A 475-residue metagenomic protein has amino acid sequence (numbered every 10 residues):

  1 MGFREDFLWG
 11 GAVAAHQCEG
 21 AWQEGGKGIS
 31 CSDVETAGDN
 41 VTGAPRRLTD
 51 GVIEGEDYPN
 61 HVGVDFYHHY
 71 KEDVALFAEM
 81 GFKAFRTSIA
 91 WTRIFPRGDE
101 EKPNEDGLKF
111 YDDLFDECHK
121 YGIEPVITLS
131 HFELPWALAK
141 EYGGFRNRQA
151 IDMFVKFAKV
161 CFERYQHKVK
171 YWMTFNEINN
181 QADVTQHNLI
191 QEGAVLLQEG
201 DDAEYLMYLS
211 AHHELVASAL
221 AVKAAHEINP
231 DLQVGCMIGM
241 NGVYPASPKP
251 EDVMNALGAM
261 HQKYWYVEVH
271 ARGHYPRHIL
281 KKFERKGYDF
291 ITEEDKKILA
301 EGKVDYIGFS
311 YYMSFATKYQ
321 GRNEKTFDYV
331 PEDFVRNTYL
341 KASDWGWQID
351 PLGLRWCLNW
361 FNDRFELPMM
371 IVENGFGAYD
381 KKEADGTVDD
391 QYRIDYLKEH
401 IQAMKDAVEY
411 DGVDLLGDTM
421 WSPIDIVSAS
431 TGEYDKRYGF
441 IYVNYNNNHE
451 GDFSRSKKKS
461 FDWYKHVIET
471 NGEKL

Functional and structural regions predicted by a protein language model:
M1-E54, R97-D99, L108-L475: Active-site region of glycoside hydrolase catalytic domains
G55-H69, R146-Q149: Active-site mouth loops of central-metabolism enzymes
N60, Y67, G98-E101, D344: Short, flexible active-site loop motifs that bind/organize anionic cofactors or intermediates
G63-A75, P96, G107: Internal amphipathic alpha-helical repeat/solenoid segments
H69-A90, E301-I307: Catalytic domains of carbohydrate-active enzymes, especially glycoside hydrolases
K83, T92-I94, F132-L134: A short acidic, glycine/proline-enriched capping/turn motif at secondary-structure boundaries, especially helix N-cap
I89-P103: Glycine-rich, proline-tolerant flexible connector loops at the mouths of alpha/beta enzymes
